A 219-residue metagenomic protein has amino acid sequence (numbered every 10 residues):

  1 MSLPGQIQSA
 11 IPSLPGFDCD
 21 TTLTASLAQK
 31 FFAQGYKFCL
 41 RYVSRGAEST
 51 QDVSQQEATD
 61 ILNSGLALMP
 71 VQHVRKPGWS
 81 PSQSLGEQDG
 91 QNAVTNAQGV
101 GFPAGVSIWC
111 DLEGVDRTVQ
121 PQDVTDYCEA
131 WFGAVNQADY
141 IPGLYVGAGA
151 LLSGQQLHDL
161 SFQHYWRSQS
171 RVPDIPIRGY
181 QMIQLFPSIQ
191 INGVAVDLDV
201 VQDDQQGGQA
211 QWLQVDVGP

Functional and structural regions predicted by a protein language model:
M1-T21, A28, A33, Q156-P219: Functionally critical loop-and-helix segments that line ligand-binding/catalytic clefts of soluble enzyme domains
Q6-S26, K37, R41-Y127, Q137: Substrate-binding cleft of extracellular glycoside hydrolase catalytic domains
R41, P70, L144, W166-R167: Structural beta-sheet core signal
G65, D139-I141, F162, G179: A generic structural signal for alpha->beta connector loops
P77, L151, I189: Flexible, glycine-rich phosphate/dinucleotide-binding loops and adjacent beta-alpha linkers at cofactor/substrate
V124, L152-L157: Active-site-adjacent substructure of cysteine-protease-like catalytic cores
V135-S153: Aromatic-lined carbohydrate-recognition surfaces of secreted/lumenal glycan-active proteins
